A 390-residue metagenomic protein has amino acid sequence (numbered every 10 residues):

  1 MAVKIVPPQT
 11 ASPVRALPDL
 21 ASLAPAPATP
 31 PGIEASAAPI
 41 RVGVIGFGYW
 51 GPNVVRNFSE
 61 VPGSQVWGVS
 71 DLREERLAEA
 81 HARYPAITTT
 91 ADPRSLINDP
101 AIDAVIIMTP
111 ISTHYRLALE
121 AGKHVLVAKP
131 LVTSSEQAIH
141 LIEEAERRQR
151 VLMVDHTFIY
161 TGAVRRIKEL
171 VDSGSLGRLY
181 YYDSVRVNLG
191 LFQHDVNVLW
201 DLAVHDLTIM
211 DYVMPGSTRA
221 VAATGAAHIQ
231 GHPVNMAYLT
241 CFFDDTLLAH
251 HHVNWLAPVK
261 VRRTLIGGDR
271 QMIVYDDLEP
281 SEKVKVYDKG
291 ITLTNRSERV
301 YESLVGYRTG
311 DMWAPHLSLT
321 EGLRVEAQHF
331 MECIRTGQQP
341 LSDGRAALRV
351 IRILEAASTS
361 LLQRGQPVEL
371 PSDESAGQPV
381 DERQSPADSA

Functional and structural regions predicted by a protein language model:
A2-P8, P13-G32, V204-T292, A314-P340 (+2 more regions): Contiguous beta-strand/loop segments that form the cofactor/metal-binding neighborhood of enzyme cores
A2-Y84, G322: N-terminal Rossmann-like dinucleotide-binding module
Q65, C333-V350: Glycine- and charged-residue-rich phosphate/anionic-cofactor binding loop of Rossmann-like
G68, A104, Y181: Short, Asp-centered acidic motifs that coordinate Mg2+ and/or phosphate in catalytic or ligand-binding sites
E79-I87, L141-A145: Short, conserved SAM-binding/catalytic segment of Class I S-adenosyl-L-methionine-dependent methyltransferases
T88-P100: Short acidic low-complexity segments
A104, P110-I111, Y115-I159: Beta-strand-loop-alpha-helix segment that lines the small-molecule cofactor/substrate pocket of alpha/beta enzymes
R150-M153, F158-Y238, V284, R364: Predominantly a Rossmann-like dinucleotide-binding segment in NAD(P)-dependent oxidoreductases
